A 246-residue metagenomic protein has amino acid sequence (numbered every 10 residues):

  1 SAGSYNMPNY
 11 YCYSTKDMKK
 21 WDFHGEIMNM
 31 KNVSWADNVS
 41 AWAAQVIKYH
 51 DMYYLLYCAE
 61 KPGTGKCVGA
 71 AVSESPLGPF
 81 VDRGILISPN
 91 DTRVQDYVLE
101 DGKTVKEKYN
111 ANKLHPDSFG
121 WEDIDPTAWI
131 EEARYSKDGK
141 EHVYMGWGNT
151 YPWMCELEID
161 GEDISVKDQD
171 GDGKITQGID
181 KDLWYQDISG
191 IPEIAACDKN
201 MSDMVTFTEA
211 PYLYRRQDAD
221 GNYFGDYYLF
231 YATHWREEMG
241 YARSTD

Functional and structural regions predicted by a protein language model:
S1-D246: Carbohydrate-active catalytic/glycan-binding domains of CAZyme proteins, especially the secreted or lumenal ectodomains
